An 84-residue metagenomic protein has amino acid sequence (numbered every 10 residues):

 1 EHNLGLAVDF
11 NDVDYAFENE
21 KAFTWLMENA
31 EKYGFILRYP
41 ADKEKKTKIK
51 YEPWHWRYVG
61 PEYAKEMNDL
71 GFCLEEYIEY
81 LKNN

Functional and structural regions predicted by a protein language model:
E1-N84: Catalytic cores and adjacent binding grooves of peptidoglycan-active enzymes
